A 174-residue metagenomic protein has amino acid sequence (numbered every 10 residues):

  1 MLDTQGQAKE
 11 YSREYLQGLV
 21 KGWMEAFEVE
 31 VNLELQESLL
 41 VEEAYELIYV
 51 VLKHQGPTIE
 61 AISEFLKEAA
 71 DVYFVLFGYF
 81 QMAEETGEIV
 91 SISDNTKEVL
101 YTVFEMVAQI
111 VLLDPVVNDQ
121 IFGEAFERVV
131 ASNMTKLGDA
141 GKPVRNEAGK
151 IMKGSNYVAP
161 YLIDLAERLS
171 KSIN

Functional and structural regions predicted by a protein language model:
M1-N174: Flexible "arm" and connector segments at domain edges
